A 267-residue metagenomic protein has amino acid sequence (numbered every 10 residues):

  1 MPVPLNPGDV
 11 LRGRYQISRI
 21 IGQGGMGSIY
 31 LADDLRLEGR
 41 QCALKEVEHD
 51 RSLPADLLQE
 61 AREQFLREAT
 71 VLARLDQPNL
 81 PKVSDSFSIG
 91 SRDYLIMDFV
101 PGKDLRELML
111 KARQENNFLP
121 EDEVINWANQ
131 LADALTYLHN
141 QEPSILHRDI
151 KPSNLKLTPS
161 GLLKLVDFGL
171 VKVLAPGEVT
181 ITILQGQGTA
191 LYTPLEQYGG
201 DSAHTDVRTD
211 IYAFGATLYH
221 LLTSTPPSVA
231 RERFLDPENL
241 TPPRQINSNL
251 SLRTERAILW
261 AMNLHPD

Functional and structural regions predicted by a protein language model:
I17-G25, I29: Protein kinase glycine-rich loop
D33-C42: Conserved N-lobe loop of protein kinases adjacent to the ATP-binding glycine-rich P-loop
E48-R74: AlphaC helix of the eukaryotic protein kinase fold
S86: Activation-segment/catalytic-loop signature of the eukaryotic protein kinase fold
G90-D104, L108, A112: Conserved short submotifs of the Hanks-type protein kinase catalytic core that shape the nucleotide-binding pocket
W127-A128: Activation segment signature within eukaryotic-like protein kinase domains
L131-I145: Protein kinase catalytic-loop region centered on the HRD/HxD motif
L191-D267: C-terminal lobe helix-coil module of Hanks-type protein kinase domains
